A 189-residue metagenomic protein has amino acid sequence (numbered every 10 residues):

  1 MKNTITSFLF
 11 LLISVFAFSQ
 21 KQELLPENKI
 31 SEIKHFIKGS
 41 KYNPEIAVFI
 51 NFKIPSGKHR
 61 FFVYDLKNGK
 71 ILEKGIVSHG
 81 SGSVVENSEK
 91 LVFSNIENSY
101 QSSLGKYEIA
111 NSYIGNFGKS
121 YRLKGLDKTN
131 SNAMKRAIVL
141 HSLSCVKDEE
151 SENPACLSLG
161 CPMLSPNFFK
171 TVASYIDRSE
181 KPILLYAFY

Functional and structural regions predicted by a protein language model:
M1-Q22: Bacterial Sec-dependent N-terminal signal peptides
Q20-L159, P166-D177, I183, Y189: Cell wall/extracellular polymer interaction/catalysis modules
